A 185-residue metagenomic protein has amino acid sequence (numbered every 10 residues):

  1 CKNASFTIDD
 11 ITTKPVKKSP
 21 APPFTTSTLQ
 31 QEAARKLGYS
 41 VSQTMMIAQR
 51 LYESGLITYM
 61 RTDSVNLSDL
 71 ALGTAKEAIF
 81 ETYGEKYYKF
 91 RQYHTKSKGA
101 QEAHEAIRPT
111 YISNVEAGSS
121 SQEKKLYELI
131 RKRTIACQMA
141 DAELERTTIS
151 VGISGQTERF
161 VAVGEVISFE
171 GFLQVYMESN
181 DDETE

Functional and structural regions predicted by a protein language model:
C1-E185: Core catalytic DNA strand-manipulation module of type IA topoisomerases
